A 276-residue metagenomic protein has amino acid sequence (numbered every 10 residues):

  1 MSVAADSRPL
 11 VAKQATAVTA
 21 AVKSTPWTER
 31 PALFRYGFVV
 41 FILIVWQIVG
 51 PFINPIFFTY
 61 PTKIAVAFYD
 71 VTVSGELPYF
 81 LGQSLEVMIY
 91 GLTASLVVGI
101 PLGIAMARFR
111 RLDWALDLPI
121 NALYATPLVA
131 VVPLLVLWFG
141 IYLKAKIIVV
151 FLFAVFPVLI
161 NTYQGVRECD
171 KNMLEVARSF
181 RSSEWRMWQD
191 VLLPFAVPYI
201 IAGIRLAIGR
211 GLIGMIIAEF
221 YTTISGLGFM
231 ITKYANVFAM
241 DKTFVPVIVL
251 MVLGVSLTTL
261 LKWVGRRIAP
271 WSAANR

Functional and structural regions predicted by a protein language model:
M1-V40, T259-R276: Transmembrane alpha-helical segments of polytopic membrane transport and secretion proteins
A20-E29, F52-T93: Periplasmic/extracellular loop-to-transmembrane helix junction in inner-membrane transport proteins
Y90-I120, L137: Transmembrane-helix boundary motif in ABC transporter permease subunits
R110, R167, F244-R276: C-terminal transmembrane helix and the adjacent membrane-cytosol boundary/short C-terminal tail of inner/organellar
N121-P157, Q164-G165: Generic hydrophobic transmembrane alpha-helix motif, especially the helices
I148, L152, E184-A218, L250 (+1 more regions): Transmembrane alpha-helices
T162-G203, I231: Short cytoplasmic-facing helical segments at TM-TM junctions of multi-pass membrane proteins
